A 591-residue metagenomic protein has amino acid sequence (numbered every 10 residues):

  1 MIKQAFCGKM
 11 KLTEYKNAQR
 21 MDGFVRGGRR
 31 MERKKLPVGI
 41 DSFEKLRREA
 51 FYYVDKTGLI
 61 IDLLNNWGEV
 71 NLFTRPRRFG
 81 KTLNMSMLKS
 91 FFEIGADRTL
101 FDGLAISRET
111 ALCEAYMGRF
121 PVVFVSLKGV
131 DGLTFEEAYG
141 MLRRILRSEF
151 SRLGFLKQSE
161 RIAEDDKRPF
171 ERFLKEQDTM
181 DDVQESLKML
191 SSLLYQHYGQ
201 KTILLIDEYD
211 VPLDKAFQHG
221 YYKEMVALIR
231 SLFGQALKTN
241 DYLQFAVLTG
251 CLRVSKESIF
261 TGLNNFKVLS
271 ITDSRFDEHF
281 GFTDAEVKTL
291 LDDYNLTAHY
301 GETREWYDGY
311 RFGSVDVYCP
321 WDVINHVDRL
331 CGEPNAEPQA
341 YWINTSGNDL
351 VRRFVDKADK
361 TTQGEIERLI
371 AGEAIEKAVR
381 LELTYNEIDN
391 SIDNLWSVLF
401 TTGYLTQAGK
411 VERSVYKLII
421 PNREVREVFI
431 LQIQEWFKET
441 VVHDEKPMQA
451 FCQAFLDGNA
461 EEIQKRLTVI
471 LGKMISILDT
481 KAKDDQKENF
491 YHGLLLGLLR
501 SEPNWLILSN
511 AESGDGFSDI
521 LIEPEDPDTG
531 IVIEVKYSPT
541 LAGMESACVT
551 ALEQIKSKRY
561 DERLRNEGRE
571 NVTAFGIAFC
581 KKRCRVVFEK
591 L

Functional and structural regions predicted by a protein language model:
F24-E109: Walker A/P-loop-proximal flanking segment of P-loop NTPase domains
R29, F266, Y318-R559, C584-L591: Extended alpha-helical interface modules used as scaffolds for assembling large macromolecular complexes
V38-R47, V130, E137, M141-Q184 (+1 more regions): Conserved P-loop NTPase mechanochemical-coupling segment
E44, S90-F155: P-loop NTPase motor core
F150, S186-H197, E224-Q244, Y560-R563: Substrate-engagement module of ASCE P-loop NTPases
V211, Y221-G262: Sensor-1/coupling segment of RecA-like P-loop NTPase cores
K256-G262, L269-D328, I370: Amphipathic alpha-helical segments of the small helical/lid subdomains adjacent to P-loop NTPase cores
R563, E567-L591: Domain-level recognition of nuclease-like catalytic cores that cleave nucleotide substrates
